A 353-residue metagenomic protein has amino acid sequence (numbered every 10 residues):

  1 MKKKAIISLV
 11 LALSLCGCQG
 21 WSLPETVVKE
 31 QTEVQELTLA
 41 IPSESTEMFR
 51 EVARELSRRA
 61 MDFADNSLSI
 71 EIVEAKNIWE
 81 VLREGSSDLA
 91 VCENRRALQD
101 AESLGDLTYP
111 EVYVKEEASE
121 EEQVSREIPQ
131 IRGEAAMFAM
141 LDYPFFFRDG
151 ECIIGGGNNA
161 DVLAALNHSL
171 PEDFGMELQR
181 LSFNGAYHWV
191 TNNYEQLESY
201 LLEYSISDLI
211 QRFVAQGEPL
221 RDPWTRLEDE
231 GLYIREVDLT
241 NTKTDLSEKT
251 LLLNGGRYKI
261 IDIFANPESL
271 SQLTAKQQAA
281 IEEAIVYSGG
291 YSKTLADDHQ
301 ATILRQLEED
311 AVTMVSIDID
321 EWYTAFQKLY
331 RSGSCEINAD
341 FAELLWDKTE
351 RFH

Functional and structural regions predicted by a protein language model:
M1-A5: Positively charged n-region of N-terminal signal peptides that target proteins for export
S14-G17: C-terminal motif of bacterial Sec signal peptides marking the signal peptidase cleavage site
Q19-C152, H168-E172, M176-H353: N-terminal secretory/targeting leader peptides
G155-N167: Signature of the catalytic double-stranded beta-helix
